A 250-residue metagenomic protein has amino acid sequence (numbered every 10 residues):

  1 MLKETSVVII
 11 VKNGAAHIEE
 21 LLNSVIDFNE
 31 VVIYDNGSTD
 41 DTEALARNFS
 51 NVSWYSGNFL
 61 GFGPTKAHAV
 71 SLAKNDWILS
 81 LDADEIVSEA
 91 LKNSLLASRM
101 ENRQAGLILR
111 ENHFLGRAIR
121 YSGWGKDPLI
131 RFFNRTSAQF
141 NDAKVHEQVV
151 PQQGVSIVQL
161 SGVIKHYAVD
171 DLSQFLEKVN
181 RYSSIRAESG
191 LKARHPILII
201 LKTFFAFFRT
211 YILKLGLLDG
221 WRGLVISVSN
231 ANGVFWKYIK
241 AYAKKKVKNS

Functional and structural regions predicted by a protein language model:
E4-S6: Cell-envelope/extracellular polymer assembly enzymes that use nucleotide-activated donors
V8-D27: Short, well-formed alpha-helical segments that are part of the catalytic scaffolds of diverse glycosyltransferases
K12, G37, L60: Catalytic phosphate/metal-binding cores of nucleic-acid and nucleotide-processing enzymes, i.e., regions that mediate
A15-A16, S24, D35-A44, D82: A conserved acidic beta->alpha catalytic loop
E43-L72: Conserved donor nucleotide-binding strand/loop of the catalytic core
P64-V70, W77, L81, S88-K248: Catalytic-site signature of metal-activated, phosphate-bearing donor transferases, centered on the GT-A/GT-A-like
